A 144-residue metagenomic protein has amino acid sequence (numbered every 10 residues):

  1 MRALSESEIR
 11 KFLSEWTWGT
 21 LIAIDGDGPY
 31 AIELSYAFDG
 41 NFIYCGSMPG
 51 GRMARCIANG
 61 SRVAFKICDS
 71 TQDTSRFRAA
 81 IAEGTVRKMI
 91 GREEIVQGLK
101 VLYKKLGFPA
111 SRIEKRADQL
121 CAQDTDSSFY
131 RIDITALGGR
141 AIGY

Functional and structural regions predicted by a protein language model:
M1-T20: Short, basic/aromatic recognition patches
I9, M53, I95-G98: Amphipathic alpha-helical interface surfaces
L13, C56-I57, L102: A generic structural signal for nonpolar/aromatic side chains embedded in well-ordered alpha-helices
W16-P49, F65-K66: Short beta-strand segments
A23, I67-D69, D133-A136: Short, structured patches in soluble enzyme cores that scaffold and shape functional sites
S47-G51, V63-D69, S111-D118: Short acidic (Asp/Glu) patches
R52-A80: Helix-adjacent hinge/juxtasegments
T74-Y144: Charged, gly/pro-rich active-site loop segments
